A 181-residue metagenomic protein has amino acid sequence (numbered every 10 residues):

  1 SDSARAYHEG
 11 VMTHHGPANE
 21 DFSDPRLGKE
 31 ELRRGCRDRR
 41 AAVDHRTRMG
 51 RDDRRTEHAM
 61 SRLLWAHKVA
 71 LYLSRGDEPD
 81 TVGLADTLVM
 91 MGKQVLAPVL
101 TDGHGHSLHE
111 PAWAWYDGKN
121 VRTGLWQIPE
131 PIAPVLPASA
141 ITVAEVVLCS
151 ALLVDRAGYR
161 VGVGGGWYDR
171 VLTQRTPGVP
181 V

Functional and structural regions predicted by a protein language model:
A4-V143: N-terminal active-site beta-alpha-beta segment that forms phosphate/nucleotide-binding and substrate-recognition loops
C36, V143-V181: Active-site beta-strand/loop microenvironment that shapes enzyme catalytic pockets
